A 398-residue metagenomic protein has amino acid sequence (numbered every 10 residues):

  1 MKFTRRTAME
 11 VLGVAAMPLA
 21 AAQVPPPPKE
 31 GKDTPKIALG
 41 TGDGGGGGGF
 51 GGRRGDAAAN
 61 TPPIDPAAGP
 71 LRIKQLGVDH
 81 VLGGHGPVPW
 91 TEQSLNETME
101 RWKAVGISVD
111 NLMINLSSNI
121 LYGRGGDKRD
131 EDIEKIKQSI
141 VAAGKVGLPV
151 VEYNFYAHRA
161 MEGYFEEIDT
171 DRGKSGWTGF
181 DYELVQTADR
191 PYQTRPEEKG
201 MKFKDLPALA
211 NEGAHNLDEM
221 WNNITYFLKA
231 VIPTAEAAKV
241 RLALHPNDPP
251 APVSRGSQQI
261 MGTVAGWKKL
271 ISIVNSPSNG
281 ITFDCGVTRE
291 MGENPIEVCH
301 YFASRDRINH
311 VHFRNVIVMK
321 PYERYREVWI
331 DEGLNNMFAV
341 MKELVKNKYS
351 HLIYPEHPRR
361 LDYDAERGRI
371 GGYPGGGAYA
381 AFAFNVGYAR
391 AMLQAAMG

Functional and structural regions predicted by a protein language model:
K2-T34, G49, L121-Y122, V141-P149 (+6 more regions): Histidine-acidic metal/acid-base catalytic patches
M9-G13, M17, T61-A67, V141 (+1 more regions): An N-terminal assembly and electron-transfer interface module characteristic of large anaerobic redox and radical
A21-I64, L71: C-terminal segment of N-terminal export signals and the immediately downstream linker at the start of the mature
A38-G42, G84, D110-M113, E152-N154 (+4 more regions): A cross-family glycoside hydrolase active-site/sugar-binding cleft signature
D43-G45, P87, N115-S118, F155-R159 (+4 more regions): Active-site-proximal loop/turn and secondary-structure-junction residues that shape catalytic pockets, frequently
G46, A58-I73, I133-I140, N294-H300: Short, acidic/polar
A67-G84, V146: Catalytic domains of carbohydrate-active enzymes, especially glycoside hydrolases
G84-T225, E236-A237, V287, V345 (+1 more regions): Structural motif corresponding to the early beta-alpha repeats
